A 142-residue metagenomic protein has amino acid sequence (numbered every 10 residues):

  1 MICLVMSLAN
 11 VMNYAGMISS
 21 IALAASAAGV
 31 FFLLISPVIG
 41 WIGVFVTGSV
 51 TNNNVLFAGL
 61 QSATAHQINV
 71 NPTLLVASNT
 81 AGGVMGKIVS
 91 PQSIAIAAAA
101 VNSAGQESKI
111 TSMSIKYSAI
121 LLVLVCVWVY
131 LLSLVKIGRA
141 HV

Functional and structural regions predicted by a protein language model:
I2-M12, G29-L60: Hydrophobic alpha-helical transmembrane segments of multi-pass integral membrane proteins, predominantly secondary
C3, F31-F45, I68-Q92: Alpha-helical transmembrane segments of multi-pass membrane proteins
M6-N10, H66, T73-L74, V125-L134: Hydrophobic alpha-helical transmembrane segments in multi-pass integral membrane proteins
A9-I21, V46-S49, V129-R139: Transmembrane helix-loop junctions in multi-pass membrane proteins
G16-V30, G59, I68: Membrane-interface interhelical connector segments
S49-N79, G105, Y117: Hydrophobic transmembrane alpha-helices that form the pore/transport pathway of multi-pass ion and small-solute
A81-R139: Juxtamembrane and boundary regions of transmembrane helices in multi-pass small-molecule transporters and channels
